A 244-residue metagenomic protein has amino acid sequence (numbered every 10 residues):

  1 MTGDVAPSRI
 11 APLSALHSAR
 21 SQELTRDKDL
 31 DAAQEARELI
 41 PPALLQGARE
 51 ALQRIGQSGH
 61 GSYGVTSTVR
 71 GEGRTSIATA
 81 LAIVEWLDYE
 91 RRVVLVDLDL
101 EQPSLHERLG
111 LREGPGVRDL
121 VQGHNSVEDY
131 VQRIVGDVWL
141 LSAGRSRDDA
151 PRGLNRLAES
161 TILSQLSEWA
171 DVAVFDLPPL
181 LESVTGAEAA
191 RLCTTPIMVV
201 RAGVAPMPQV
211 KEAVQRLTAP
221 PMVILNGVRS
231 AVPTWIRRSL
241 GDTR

Functional and structural regions predicted by a protein language model:
M1-L52, K211-R244: C-terminal lobe/tail of nucleotide-utilizing enzymes
L24-Q57, S62-E72, R91-D171, P179-L180 (+1 more regions): P-loop/Walker-type NTP enzyme "switch/lid" segment
I77: Hydrophobic positions on the alpha1 helix immediately C-terminal to the Walker A/P-loop
A80, V84, E188: Active-site signature of alpha/beta-hydrolase-fold catalytic machinery across serine- and Asp/Cys-nucleophile hydrolases
R152-R244: Conserved catalytic-core segment of NTP-binding enzymes
